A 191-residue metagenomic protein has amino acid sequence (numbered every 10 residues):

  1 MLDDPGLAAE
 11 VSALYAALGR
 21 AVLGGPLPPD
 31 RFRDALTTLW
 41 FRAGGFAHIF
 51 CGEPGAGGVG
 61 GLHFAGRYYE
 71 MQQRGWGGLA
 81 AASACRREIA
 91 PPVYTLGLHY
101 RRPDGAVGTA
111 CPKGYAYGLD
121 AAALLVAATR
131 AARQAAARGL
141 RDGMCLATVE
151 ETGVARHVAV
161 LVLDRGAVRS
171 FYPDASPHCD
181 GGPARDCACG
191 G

Functional and structural regions predicted by a protein language model:
M1-E150: N-terminal "domain-start" segment
R130-G191: Compact beta-sheet-dominated globular domain cores
